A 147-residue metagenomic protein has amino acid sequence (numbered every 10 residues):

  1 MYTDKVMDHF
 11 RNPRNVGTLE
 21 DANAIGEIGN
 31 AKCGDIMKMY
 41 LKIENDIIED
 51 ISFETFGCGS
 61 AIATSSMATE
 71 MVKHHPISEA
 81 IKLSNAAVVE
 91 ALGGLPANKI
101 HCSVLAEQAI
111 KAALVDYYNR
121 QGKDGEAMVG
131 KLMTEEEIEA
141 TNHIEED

Functional and structural regions predicted by a protein language model:
Y2-E27, E44, H75-E79, L83-D147: C-terminal binding/interaction regions
I28-K32: Short Gly/Pro-enriched turn/cap motifs at secondary-structure boundaries
C33, T55-A63, C102: Short, thiol/selenol-centered motifs that function as redox-active sites or metal-ligating centers
D35-N45: Short beta-strand elements
L41, E49-D50, A68, E79: Helix-adjacent hinge/juxtasegments
N45-F56, G93: Immediate flanking context of iron-sulfur cluster ligation sites
S60-H75: Alpha-helical support elements that line or immediately flank enzyme active sites and cofactor-binding pockets
